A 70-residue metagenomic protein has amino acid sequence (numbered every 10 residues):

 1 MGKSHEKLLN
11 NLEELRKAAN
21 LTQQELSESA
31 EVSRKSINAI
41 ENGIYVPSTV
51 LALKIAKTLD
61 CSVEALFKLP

Functional and structural regions predicted by a protein language model:
M1-A18: A short, Lys/Arg-rich alpha-helix, primarily the initiator
M1-G2, F67-P70: Short, charged recognition helix plus adjacent turn of helix-turn-helix-like nucleic-acid-binding domains
N10, N20-L21, P47-V50: Residue-level signal for the short linker/turn that defines the boundary of a DNA-recognition helix
K17, E28, K57: Alpha-helical residues within the helix-turn-helix
L21-A39: Short alpha-helical DNA-recognition segment
N42: Short, conserved catalytic or interaction motifs in soluble domains
V50-A65: DNA major-groove recognition helix of helix-turn-helix/homeodomain DNA-binding modules
